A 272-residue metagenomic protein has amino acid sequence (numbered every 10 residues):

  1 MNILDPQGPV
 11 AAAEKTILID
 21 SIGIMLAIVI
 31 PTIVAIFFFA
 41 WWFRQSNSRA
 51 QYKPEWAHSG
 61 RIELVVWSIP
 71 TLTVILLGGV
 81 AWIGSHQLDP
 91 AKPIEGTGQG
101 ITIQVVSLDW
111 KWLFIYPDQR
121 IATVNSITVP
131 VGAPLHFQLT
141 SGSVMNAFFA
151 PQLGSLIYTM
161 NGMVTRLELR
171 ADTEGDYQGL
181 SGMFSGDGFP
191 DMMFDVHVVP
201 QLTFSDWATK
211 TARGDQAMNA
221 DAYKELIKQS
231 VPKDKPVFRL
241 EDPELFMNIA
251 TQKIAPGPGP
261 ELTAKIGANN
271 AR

Functional and structural regions predicted by a protein language model:
N2-I19, A40-R272: Non-transmembrane, membrane-proximal soluble domains of secreted or membrane proteins
L18-P31: Alpha-helical transmembrane segments
V29-Q45: Alpha-helical transmembrane segments
